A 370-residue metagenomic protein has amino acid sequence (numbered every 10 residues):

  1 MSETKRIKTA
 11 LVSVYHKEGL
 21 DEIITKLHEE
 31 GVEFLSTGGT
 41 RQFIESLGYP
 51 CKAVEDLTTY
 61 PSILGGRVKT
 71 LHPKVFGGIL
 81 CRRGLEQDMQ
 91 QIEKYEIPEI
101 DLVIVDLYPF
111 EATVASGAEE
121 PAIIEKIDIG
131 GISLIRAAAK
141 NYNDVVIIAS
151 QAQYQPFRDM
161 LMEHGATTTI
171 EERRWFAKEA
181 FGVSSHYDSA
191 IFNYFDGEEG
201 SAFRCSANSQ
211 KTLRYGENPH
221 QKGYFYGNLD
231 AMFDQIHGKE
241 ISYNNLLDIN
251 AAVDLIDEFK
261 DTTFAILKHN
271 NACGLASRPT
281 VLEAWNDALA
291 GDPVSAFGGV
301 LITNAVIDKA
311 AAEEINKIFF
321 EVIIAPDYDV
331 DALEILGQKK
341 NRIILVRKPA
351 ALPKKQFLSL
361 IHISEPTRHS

Functional and structural regions predicted by a protein language model:
E3-K8, K69-F76, F110-E119, A138-A139 (+3 more regions): Gly-rich Lys/Arg/Thr-decorated short loops/hinges at beta-loop-alpha junctions or inter-strand turns that position
K8, D101, E321: Conserved acidic residues
A10-E18, S242-N244: Short, glycine-rich nucleotide/cofactor-binding loops
S13, L80, V103-Y108, I148-A149 (+3 more regions): Short beta-strand segments
E18-I23, E30-K74, G78-R82, Q87-I97 (+4 more regions): Feature captures the catalytic cores and cofactor-binding loops of soluble hydro-lyases/lyases that act on carboxylate
L102-E125, I129-T168, L229, R368: A short, charged helix-loop
A152, P156-M160, H164-Y328, A332-L360: Active-site loops and adjacent core secondary-structure elements that bind or stabilize anionic groups
I361-S370: Single conserved hydrophobic/aromatic residue that forms the stacking wall/gate of nucleotide- or nucleobase-binding
